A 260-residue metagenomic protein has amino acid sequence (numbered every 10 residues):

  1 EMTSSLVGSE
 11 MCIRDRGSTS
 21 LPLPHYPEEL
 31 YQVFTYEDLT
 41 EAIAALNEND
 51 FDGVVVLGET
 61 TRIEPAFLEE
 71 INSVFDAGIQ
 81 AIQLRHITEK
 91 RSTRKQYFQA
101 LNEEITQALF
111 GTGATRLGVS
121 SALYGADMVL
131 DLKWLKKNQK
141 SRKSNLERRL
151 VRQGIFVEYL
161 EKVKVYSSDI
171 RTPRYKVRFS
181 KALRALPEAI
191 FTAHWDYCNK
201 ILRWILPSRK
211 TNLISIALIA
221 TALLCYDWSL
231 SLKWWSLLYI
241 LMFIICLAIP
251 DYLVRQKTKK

Functional and structural regions predicted by a protein language model:
E1-I13: Single conserved hydrophobic/aromatic residue that forms the stacking wall/gate of nucleotide- or nucleobase-binding
E1-M2, T35-N49, E69, N145: Glycine-rich, basic loop-to-helix element that forms the pyrophosphate-binding segment of sugar-nucleotide handling
S9, L21-Y31: Short, acidic, metal-binding catalytic loop of nucleotide-sugar glycosyltransferases
R14-G17, L30-E37: Short beta-strand/loop segment that forms part of the nucleotide-sugar
E41-A42, E48-F51, A66-F67, I71-Q139: Long helical/loop segments within the catalytic core of UDP-sugar-dependent glycosyltransferases, especially the large
D50-R62: Short beta-strand-to-loop acidic/aromatic patch adjacent to the donor-nucleotide binding site
F75, I79-Q107, S144-K200: Catalytic donor/gating beta->alpha subdomain of glycosyltransferases that bind UDP-sugars
R203-K260: Membrane-embedded multi-pass helical conduit in multi-pass membrane proteins, especially envelope-biosynthetic
